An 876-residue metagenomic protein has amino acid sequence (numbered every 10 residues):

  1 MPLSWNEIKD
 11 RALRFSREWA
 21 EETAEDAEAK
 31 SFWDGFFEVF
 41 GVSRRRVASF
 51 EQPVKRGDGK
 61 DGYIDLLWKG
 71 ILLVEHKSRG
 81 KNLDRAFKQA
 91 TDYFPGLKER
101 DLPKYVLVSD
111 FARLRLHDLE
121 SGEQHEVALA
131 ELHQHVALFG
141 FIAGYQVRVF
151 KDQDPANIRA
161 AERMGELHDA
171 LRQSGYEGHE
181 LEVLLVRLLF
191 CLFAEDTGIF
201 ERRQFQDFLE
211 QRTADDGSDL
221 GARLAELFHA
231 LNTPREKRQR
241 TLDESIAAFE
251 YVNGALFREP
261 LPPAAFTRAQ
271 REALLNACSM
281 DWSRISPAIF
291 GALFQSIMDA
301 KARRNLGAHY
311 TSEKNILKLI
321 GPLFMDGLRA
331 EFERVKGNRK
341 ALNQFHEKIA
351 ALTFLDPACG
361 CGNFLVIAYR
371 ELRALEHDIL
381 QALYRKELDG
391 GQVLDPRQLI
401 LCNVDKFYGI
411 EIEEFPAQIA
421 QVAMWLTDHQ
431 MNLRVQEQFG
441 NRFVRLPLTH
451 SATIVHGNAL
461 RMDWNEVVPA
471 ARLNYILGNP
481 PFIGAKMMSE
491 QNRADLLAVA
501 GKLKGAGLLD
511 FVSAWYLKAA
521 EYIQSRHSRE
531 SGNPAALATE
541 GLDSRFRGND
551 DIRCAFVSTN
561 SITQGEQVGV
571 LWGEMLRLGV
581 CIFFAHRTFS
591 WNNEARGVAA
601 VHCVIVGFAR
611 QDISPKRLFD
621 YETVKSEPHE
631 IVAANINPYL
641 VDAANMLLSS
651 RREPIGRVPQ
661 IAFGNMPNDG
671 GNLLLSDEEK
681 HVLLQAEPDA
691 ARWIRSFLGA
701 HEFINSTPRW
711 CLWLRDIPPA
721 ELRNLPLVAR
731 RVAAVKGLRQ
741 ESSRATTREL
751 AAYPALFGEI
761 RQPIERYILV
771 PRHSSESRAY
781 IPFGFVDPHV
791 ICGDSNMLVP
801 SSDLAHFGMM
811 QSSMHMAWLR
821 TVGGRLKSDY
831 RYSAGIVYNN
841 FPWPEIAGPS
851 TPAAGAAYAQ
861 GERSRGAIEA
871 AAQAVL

Functional and structural regions predicted by a protein language model:
M1-Y105, L119-G122, A755, Q762: A short, conserved, highly charged catalytic patch centered on acidic carboxylates
P2-S16, L129, H133-E371, K406 (+14 more regions): Preference for the N-terminal adenyl/adenosyl cofactor-binding alpha/beta module
L13-E21, E75-K77, V149-D152, H168-G175 (+12 more regions): Glycine- and acidic
E22, R56-G62, L83, F87-Q89 (+20 more regions): Signature of N6-adenine DNA methyltransferases within the class I
D34-E38, V186-E195, A292-S296, V422-H429 (+4 more regions): Short, hydrophobic/amphipathic alpha-helical patches that form generic packing surfaces within helical domains
V47-F50, Q204-F208, E331-A350, L372-D405 (+2 more regions): Flexible phosphate/Mg2+-sensing switch loops adjacent to catalytic phosphate-binding sites
S78, P95, S614, E622-A874: Polybasic, glycine- and aromatic-enriched phosphate-binding surface used to engage nucleic acids
S525-D551, A847-E869: Intrinsic disorder/low-complexity segments
